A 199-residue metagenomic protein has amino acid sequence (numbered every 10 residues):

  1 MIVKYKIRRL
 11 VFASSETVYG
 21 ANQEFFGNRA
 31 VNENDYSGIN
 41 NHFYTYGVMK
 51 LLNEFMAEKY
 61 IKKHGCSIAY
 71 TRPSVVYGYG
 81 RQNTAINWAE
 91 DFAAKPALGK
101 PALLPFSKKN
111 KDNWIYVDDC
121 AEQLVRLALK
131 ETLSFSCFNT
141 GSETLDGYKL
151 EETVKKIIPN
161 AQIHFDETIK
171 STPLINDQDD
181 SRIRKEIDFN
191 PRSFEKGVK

Functional and structural regions predicted by a protein language model:
M1-F43: Conserved Rossmann-fold NAD(P)-dependent oxidoreductase catalytic core, especially the SDR/UDP-sugar
I2-Y5, I61, P96, L127-A128: Hydrophobic pocket-lining residues that define ligand/cofactor binding sites across diverse proteins
V18-Y19, V76-G78, C120, L145: Conserved sequence/active-site signature of Rossmann-fold short-chain dehydrogenase/reductase
E24, E58-K111, V117: NAD(P)-dependent short-chain dehydrogenase/reductase
T45, M49: Active-site helix of classical SDR
L51-E58, A94, E122: Conserved active-site helix of classical SDR/Rossmann-fold NAD(P)-dependent CH-OH oxidoreductases
K100, P105-K108, D112-K199: C-terminal substrate-binding subdomain of Rossmann-fold SDR/epimerase-dehydratase oxidoreductases
